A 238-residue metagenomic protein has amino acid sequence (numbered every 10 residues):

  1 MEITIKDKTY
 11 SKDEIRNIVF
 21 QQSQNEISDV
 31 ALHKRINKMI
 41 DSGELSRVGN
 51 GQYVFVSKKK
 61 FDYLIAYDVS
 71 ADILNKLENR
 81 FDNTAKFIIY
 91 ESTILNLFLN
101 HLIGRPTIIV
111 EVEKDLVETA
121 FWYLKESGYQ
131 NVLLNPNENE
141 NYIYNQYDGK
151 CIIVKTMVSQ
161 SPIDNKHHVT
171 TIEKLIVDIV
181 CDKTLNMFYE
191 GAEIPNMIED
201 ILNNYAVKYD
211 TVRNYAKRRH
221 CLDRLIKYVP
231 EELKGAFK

Functional and structural regions predicted by a protein language model:
M1-E2, K238: Intrinsically disordered, low-complexity and often Lys/Arg-enriched segments
I3-T84, I103: Short beta-edge/loop segments at beta->alpha junctions of small alpha/beta modules that act as binding/recognition
A31-K34, D115, T119, H167 (+1 more regions): Short, well-structured alpha-helical interface segments that form or flank functional binding sites
G49, K114, C181-K183: Short, flexible beta-strand-to-coil junctions
G51, Y67-Y147: Short gly/ser-rich loop at a beta-strand->alpha-helix junction or flexible surface loop bordering the NTP-binding
V54, I109-E111, I153-K155: Residues in well-ordered beta-strands of folded domains
Q130-K238: Hydrophobic alpha-helical interaction segments
